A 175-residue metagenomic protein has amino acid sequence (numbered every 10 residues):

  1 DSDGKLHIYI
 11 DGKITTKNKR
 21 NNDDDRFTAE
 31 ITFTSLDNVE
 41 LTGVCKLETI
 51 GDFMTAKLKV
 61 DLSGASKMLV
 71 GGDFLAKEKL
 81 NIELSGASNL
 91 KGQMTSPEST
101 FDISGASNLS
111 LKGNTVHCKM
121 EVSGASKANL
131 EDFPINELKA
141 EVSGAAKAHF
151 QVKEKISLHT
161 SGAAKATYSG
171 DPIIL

Functional and structural regions predicted by a protein language model:
D1-S63, K67-E83, K91-E98, S110-K112 (+2 more regions): Acidic (Asp/Glu) and glycine-rich low-complexity loops/linkers that are typically intrinsically disordered
K79, L90-L175: Short, surface-exposed interaction patches in beta-rich subdomains that mediate adhesion/assembly near membranes
